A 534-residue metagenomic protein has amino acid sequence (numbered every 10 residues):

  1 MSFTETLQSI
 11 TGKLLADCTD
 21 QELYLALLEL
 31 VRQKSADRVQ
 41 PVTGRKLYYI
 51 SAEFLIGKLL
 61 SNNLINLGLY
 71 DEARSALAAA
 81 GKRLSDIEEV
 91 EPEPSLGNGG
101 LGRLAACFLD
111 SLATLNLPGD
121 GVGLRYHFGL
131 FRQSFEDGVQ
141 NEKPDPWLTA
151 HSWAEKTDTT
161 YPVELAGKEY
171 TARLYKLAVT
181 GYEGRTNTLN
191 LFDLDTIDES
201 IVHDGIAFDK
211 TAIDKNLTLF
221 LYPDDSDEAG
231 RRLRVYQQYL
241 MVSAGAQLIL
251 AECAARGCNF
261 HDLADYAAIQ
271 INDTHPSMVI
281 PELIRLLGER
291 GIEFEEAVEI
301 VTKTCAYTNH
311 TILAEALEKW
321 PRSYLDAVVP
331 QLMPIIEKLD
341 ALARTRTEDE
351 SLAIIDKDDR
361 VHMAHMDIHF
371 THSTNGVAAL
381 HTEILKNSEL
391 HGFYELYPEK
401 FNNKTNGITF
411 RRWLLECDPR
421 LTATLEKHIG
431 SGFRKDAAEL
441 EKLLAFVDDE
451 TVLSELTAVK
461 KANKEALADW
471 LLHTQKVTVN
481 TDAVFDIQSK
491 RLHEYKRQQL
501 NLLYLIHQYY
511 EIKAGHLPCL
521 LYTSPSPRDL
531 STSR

Functional and structural regions predicted by a protein language model:
M1-S524: A conserved ligand/cofactor-binding region detector
Y522-R534: Single conserved hydrophobic/aromatic residue that forms the stacking wall/gate of nucleotide- or nucleobase-binding
